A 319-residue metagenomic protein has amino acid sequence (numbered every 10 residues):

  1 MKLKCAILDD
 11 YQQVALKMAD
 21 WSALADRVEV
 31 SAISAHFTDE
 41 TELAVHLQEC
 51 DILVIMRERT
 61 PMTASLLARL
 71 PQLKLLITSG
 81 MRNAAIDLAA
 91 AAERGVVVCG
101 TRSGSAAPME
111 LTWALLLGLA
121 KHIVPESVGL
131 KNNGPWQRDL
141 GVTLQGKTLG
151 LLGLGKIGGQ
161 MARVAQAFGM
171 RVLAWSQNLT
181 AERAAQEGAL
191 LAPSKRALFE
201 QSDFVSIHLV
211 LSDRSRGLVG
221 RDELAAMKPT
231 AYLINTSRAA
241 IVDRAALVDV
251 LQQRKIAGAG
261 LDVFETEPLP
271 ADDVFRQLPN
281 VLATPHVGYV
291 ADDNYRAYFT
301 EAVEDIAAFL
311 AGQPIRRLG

Functional and structural regions predicted by a protein language model:
M1-C99, E200, G220: An N-terminal-biased, well-structured beta-alpha scaffold segment characteristic of Rossmann-like dinucleotide-binding
K2-L3, A92, G100-L111, G129 (+2 more regions): C-terminal helix-to-coil terminal segments
D10, L154-G155: Glycine-rich Rossmann-fold phosphate-binding loop(s) that bind the pyrophosphate of adenine dinucleotide cofactors
V28, V96, A189-L190, N280-L282: Short, conserved active-site loop motifs that form the nucleotide-linked donor/cofactor pocket
V45-Q48, P61-L66, N178-V274: Rossmann-like adenosine-cofactor binding region
I52-I55, T78, S206-I207, N235 (+1 more regions): Redox-cofactor binding/interface segments in oxidoreductases and associated redox assembly factors
R94-V96, G100-T148, L152, R163 (+4 more regions): Phosphate-binding beta-alpha-beta segment of Rossmann-like dinucleotide-binding domains, i.e., the NAD(P)
G158-G159: N-terminal Rossmann-fold NAD(P) dinucleotide-binding loop
